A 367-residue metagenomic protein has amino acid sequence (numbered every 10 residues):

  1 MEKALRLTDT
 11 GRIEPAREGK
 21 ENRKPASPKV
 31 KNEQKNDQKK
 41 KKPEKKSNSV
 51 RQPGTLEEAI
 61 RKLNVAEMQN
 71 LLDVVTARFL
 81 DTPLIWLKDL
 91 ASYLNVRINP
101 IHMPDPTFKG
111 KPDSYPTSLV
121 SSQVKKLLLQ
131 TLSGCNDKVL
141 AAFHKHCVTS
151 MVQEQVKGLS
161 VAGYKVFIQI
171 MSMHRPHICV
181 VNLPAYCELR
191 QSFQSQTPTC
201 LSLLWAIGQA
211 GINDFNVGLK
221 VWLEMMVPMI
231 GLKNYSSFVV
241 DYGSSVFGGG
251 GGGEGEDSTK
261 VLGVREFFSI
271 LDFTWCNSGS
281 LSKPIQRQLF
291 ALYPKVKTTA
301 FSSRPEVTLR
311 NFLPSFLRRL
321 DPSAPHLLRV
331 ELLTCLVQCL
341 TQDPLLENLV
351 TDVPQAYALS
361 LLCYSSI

Functional and structural regions predicted by a protein language model:
M1-L72: Eukaryotic intrinsically disordered, low-complexity regulatory tails and linkers enriched in charged/polar residues
P15, D214-F215, E256: Intrinsically disordered, low-complexity, compositionally biased regions/tails
K40-Q194, L204-D214, G243-G248, T259 (+3 more regions): Alpha-helical solenoid scaffolds in large eukaryotic transport, assembly, and signaling factors
T117-G134, L159-I170, Q196-A210, L219-L223 (+6 more regions): Amphipathic alpha-helical elements of HEAT/ARM-like alpha-solenoid repeat scaffolds that form extended
L140-V152, H177-V180, L189-P198, M225-S237 (+4 more regions): Amphipathic alpha-helical segments within extended alpha-helical solenoids and repeat-rich scaffolds in large
